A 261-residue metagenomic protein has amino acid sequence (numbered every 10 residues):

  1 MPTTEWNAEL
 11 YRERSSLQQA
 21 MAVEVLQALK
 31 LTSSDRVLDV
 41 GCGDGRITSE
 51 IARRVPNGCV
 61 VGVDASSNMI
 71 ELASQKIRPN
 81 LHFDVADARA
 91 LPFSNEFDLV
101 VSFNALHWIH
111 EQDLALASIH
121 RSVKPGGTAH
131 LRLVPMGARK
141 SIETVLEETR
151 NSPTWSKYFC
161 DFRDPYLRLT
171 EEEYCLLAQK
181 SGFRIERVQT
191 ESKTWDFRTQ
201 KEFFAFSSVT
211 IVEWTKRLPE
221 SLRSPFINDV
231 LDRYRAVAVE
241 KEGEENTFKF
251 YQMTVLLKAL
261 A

Functional and structural regions predicted by a protein language model:
P2-Q18: Class I SAM-dependent methyltransferase Rossmann-like catalytic core, especially the SAM/SAH-binding loop
S16-S33, E50: Conserved alpha-helix/loop element of class I SAM-dependent methyltransferases that forms part of the SAM/SAH-binding
R36-V40, D44-L91: Class I SAM-dependent methyltransferase SAM/SAH-binding core
D44-R46, F162-A261: Conserved Class I S-adenosyl-L-methionine
R89-V100: A short acidic, Gly/Pro-enriched loop at the edge of an enzyme's catalytic core that lines a small-molecule cofactor
L99-Q112, P135: A short SAM/SAH-binding and catalytic strip from SAM-dependent methyltransferases
D113-T128: A short glycine-rich, Lys/Arg-flanked "PGG" loop and its adjoining helix->strand segment in the class I
T128-W155: Conserved class I S-adenosyl-L-methionine
